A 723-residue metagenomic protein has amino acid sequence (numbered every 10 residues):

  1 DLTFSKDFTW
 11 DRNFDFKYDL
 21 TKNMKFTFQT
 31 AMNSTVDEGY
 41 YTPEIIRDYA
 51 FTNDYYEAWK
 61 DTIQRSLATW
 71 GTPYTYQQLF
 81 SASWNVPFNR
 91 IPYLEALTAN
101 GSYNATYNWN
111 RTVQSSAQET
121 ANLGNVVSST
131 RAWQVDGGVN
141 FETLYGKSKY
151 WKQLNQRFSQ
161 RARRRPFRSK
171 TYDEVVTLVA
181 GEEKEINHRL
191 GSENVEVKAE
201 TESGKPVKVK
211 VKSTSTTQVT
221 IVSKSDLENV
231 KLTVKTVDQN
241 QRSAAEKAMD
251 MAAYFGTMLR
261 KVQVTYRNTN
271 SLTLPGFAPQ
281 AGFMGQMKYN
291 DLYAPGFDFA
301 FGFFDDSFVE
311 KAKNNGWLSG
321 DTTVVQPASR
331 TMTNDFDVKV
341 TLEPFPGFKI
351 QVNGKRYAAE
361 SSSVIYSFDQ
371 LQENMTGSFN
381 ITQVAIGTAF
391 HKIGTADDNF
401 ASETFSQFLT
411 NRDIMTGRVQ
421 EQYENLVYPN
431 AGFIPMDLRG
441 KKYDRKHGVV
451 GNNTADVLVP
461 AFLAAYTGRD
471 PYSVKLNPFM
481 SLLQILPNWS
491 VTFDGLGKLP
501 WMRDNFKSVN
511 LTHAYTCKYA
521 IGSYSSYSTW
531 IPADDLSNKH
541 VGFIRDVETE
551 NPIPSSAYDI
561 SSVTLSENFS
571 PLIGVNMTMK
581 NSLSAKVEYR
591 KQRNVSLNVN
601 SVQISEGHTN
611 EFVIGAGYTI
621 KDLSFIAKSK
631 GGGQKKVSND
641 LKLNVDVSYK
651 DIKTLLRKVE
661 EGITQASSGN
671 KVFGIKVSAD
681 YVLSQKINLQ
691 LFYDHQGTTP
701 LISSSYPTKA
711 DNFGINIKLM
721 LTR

Functional and structural regions predicted by a protein language model:
D1-V222, L227-R723: Exposed, low-structure sequence patches enriched in small/polar residues
